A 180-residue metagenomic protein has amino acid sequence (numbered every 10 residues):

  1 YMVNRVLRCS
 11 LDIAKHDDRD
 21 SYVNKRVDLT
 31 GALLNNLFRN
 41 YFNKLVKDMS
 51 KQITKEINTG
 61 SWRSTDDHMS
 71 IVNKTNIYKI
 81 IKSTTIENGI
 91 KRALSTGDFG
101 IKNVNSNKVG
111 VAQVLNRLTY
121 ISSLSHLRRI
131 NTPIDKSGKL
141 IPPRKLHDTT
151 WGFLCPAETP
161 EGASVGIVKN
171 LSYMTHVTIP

Functional and structural regions predicted by a protein language model:
Y1-K145, C155-V165: Extended, domain-scale alpha-helical bundle/helix-rich regions
T150-W151: Short, small/polar residue-rich loop motifs at catalytic or cofactor-binding pockets
A163-P180: Catalytic or ion-translocation cores adjacent to nucleophile or general acid/base/metal-coordination motifs in diverse
